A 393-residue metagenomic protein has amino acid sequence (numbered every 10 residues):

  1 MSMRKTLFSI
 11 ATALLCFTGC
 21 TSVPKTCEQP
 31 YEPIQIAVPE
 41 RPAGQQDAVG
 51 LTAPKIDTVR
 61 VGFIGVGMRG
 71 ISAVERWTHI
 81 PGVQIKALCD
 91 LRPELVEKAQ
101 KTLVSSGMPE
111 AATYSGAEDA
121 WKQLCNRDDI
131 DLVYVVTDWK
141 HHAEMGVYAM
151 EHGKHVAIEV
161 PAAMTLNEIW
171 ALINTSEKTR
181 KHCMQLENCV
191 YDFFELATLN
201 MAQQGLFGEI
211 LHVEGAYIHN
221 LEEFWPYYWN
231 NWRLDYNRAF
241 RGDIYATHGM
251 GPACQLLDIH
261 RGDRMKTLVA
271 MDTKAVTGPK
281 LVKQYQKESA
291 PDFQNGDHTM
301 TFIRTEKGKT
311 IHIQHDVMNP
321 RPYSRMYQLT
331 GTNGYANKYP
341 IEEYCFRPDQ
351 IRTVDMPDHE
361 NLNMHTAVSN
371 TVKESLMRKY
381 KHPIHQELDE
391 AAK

Functional and structural regions predicted by a protein language model:
M1-I10: Bacterial N-terminal signal peptides that target proteins for export
S9-T18: Bacterial N-terminal signal peptides
T21-S106: N-terminal Rossmann-like dinucleotide-binding module
A37-P39, T277-D292, R304-T305, N333-K393: C-terminal glycine/acidic-rich active-site capping loop/insertion
A112-D119: Short acidic-hydrophobic, aromatic-tinged amphipathic segments that line or gate anion-handling sites
L132-V136: N-terminal Rossmann-like NAD(P) cofactor-binding module of classical short-chain dehydrogenase/reductase
D138-W139, A143-Y191, G205: Beta-strand-loop-alpha-helix segment that lines the small-molecule cofactor/substrate pocket of alpha/beta enzymes
T179-M184, C189-Q294, Y335: Predominantly a Rossmann-like dinucleotide-binding segment in NAD(P)-dependent oxidoreductases
